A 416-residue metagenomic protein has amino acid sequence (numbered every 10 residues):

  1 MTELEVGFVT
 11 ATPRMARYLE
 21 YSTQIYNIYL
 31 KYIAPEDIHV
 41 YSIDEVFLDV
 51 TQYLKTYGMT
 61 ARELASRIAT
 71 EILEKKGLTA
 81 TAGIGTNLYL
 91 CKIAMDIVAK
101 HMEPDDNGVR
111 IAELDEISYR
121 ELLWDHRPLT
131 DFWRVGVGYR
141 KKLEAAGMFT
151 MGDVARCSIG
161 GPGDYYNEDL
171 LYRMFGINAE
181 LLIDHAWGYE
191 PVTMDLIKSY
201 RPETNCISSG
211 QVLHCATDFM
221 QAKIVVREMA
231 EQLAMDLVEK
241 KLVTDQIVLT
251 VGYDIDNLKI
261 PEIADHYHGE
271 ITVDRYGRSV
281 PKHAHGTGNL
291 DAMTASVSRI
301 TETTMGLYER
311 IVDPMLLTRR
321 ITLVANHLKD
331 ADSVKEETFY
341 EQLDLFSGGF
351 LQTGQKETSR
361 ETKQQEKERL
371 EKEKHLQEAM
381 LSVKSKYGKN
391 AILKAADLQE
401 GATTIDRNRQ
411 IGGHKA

Functional and structural regions predicted by a protein language model:
M1-A416: Basic, low-complexity intrinsically disordered segments
